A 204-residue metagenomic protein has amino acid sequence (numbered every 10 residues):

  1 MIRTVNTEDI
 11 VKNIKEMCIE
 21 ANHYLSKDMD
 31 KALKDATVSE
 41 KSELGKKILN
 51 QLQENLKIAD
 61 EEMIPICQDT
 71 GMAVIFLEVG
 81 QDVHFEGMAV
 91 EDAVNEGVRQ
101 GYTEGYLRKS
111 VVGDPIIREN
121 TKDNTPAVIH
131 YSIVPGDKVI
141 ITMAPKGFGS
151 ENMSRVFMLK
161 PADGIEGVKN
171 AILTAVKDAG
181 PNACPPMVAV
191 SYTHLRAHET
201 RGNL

Functional and structural regions predicted by a protein language model:
M1-L49: Acidic/polar, glycine-rich intrinsically disordered N-terminal extensions of enzymes
L25-A32, E43-L49, M63, E104-I117 (+1 more regions): Flexible, glycine/charged-enriched surface loops at secondary-structure junctions
V38-S39, M63, D82-V83: Metallocofactor- and cofactor-centric catalytic cores in central/energy metabolism, strongly enriched
P65-V79, I129-G147, S191: Short beta-strand elements
G71-V134: A generic, well-ordered mixed alpha/beta core segment in the N-terminal half of proteins
V90-V98, R155-A183: Internal alpha/beta scaffold segment
L107-D123, V134, K138, A144-A171: Intrinsically disordered, low-complexity linker/loop segments enriched in Gly/Pro and charged/polar residues
T193-G202: Conserved small/polar residues in nucleotide/adenosyl-binding loops
